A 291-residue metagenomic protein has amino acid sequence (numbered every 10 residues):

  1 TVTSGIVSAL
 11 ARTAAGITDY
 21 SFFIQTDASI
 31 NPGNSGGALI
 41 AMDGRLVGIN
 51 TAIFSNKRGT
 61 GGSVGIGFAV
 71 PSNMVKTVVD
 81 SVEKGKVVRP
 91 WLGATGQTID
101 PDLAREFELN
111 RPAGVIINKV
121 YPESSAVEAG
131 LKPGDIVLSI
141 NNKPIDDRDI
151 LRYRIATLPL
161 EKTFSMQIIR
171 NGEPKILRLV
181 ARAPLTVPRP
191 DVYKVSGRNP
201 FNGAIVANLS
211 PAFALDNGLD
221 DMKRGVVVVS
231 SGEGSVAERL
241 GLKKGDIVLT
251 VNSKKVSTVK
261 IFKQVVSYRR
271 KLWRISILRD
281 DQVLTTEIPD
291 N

Functional and structural regions predicted by a protein language model:
T1-I6, A11-G36, A41-V82, R89 (+2 more regions): Active-site loop architecture of trypsin-fold serine endopeptidases
A41, L46, T77-N291: C-terminal recognition in membrane/secretory proteostasis and scaffolding
